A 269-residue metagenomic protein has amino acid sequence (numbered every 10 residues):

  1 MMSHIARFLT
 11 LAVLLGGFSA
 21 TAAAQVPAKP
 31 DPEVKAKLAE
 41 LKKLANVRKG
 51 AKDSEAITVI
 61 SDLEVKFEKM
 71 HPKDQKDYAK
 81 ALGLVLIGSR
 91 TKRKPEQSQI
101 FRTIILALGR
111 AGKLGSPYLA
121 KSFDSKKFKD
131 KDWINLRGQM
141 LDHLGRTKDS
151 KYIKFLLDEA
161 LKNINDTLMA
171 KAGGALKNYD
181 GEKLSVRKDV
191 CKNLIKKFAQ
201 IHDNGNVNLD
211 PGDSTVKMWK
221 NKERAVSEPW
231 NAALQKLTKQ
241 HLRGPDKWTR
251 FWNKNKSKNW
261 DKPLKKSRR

Functional and structural regions predicted by a protein language model:
M1-T10, G16: Bacterial N-terminal signal peptides that target proteins for export
L15-A23: C-terminal segment of classical bacterial N-terminal signal peptides
A22-L41, S257-R269: Sec-dependent signal peptide cleavage junction
V26-K29, K52-K73, K94-K113, I134-D149 (+3 more regions): Structural detector for internal amphipathic alpha-helices that build alpha-solenoid repeat scaffolds
A28-L44, K69-T91, K113-K126, D149-K162 (+2 more regions): Amphipathic alpha-helical scaffolding segments comprising HEAT/armadillo-like alpha-solenoid repeats
N46-S54, L84-Q99, R110, S125-N135 (+4 more regions): Short coil turns that connect the paired helices of HEAT/ARM alpha-solenoid repeats
E96-S98, G205-S214, D261-R269: Charged/polar, low-hydrophobicity segments characteristic of intrinsically disordered regions and flexible loops
Q235-R269: Terminal, low-structured helical/coil segments at or just beyond the last alpha-helical repeat
